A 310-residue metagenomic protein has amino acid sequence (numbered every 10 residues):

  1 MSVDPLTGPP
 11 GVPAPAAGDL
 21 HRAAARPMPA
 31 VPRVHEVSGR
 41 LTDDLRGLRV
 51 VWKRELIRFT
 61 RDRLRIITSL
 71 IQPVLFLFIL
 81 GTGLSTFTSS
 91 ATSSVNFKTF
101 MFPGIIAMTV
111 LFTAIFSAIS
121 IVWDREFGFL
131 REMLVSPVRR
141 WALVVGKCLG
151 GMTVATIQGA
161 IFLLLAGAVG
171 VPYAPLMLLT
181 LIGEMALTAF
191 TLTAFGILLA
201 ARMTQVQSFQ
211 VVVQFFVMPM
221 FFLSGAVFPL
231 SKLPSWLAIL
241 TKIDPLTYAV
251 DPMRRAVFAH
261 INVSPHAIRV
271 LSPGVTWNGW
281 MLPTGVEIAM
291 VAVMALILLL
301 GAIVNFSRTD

Functional and structural regions predicted by a protein language model:
S2-P27, V31, V257, W277-D310: Junction motif at the cytosolic side of a transmembrane helix
S2-P5, R22, R46-V50, F228-G274 (+1 more regions): Short hydrophobic, aromatic-rich alpha-helical segments embedded in or entering the lipid bilayer of multi-pass
D44-T60, I303: A short amphipathic helical element positioned immediately N-terminal to and/or at the very start of a transmembrane
K53-V74, D310: Membrane-interface helix starts
S69-L70, M101, I105, D124 (+7 more regions): Residue-level recognition of transmembrane alpha-helices in multi-pass small-molecule transporters/permeases
L75-T82, F97-V169, L187, G196 (+1 more regions): Hydrophobic alpha-helical transmembrane segments of multi-pass membrane transport proteins
T82-F87, A200-D251, R255-H260: Transmembrane helix segments
R140-Q214, M218-M220, W280, T284-A292 (+1 more regions): Alpha-helical transmembrane segments and their short interhelical loops
